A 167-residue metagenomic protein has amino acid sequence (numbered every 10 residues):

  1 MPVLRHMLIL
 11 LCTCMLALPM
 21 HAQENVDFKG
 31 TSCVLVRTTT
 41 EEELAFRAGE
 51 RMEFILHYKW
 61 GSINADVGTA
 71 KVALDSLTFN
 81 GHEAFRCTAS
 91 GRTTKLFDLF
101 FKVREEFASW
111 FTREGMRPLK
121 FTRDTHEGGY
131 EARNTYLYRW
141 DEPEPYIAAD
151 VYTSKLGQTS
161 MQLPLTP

Functional and structural regions predicted by a protein language model:
M1-L4: N-terminal secretory signal peptides that target proteins for export/translocation
H6-A17: Bacterial N-terminal signal peptides
L8, L77-E83, W140-P143: Short, ordered beta-strand-loop transition motifs
A22-E106, D124-E131: N-terminal cleavable signal peptides for secretion/export
E24-S32, T39, R47-G49, E131-P167: Solvent-exposed helix/loop surface patches that form functional interfaces
D75-L77, W110-E114, R139-D141: Short beta-strand micro-motifs enriched in acidic
H82-A84, G115-P118, E131, E144: Coil-to-beta-strand transition motifs
V103-R117: A short, surface-exposed beta-strand/turn
